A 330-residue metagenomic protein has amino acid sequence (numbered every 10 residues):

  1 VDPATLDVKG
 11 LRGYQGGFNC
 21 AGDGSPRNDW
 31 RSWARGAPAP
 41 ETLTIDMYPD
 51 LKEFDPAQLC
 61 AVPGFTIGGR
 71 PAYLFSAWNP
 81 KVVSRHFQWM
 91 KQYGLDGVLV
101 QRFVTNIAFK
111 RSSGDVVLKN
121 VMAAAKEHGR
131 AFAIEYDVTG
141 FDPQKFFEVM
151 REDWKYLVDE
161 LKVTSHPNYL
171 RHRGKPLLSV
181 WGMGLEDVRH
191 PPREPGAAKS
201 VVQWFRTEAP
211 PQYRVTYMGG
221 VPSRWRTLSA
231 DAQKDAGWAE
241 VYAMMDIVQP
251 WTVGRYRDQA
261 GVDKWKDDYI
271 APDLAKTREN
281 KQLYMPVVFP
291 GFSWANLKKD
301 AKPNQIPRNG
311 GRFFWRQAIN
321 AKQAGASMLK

Functional and structural regions predicted by a protein language model:
V1-K330: Glycan-processing catalytic domains of CAZymes
